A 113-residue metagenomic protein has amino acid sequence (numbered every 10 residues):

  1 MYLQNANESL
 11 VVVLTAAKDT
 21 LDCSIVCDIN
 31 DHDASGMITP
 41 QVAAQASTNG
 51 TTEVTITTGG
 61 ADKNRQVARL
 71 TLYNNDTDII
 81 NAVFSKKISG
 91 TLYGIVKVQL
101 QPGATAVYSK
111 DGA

Functional and structural regions predicted by a protein language model:
M1-A113: Surface-exposed, low-hydrophobicity beta-strand/loop segments enriched in small/polar/acidic residues
